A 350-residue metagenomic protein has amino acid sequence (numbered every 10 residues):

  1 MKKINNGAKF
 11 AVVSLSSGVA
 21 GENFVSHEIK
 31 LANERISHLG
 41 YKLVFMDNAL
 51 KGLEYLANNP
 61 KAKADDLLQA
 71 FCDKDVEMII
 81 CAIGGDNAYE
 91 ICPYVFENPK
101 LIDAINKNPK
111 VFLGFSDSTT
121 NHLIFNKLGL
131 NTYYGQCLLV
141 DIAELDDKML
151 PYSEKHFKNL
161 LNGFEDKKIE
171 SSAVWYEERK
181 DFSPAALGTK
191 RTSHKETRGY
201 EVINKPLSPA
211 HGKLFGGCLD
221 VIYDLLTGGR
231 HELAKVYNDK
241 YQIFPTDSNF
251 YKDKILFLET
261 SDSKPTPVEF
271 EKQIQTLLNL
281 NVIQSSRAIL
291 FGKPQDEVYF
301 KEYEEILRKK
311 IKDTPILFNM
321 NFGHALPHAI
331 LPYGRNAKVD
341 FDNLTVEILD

Functional and structural regions predicted by a protein language model:
M1-D75: ATP/NTP phosphate-donor binding region
I4-N5, L101-N108, L280-S285: Short, conserved loop/helix-junction motifs that constitute active-site signature segments in enzyme catalytic cores
S26-I29, N59-A64, F96-N98, F270-T276 (+1 more regions): Charged helix-capping and loop-helix junction motifs
C72-F96: Long, hydrophobic/aromatic-enriched structural stretches that serve as scaffold segments
V95-I124, N131-L139, P315: Short, acidic/small-residue loops that bind anionic groups at enzyme active sites
N131-D220: Conserved anion/nucleotide-ligand pocket segment
L225-F300: Internal helical hairpin/lid segments
E269, Q275-Q284, A288-D350: ATP/nucleoside-binding phosphotransfer catalytic cores, i.e., glycine-rich phosphate-binding loops
